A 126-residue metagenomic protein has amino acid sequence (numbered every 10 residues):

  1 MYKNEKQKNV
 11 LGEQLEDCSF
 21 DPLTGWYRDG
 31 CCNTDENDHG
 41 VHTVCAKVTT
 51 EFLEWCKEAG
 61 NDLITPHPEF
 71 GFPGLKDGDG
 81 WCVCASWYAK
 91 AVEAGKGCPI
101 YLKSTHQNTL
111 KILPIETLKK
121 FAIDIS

Functional and structural regions predicted by a protein language model:
M1-T43: OB-fold ssDNA-binding interfaces and closely related basic DNA-contact patches used across DNA replication/repair
K47-D62: Short, basic/aromatic beta-hairpin or loop at an interaction surface
I64-G71: Short alpha-helix capping/helix-loop boundary micro-motifs
Y88-K111: Short, compositionally biased
H106-S126: Glycine- and charge-enriched low-complexity intrinsically disordered segments
